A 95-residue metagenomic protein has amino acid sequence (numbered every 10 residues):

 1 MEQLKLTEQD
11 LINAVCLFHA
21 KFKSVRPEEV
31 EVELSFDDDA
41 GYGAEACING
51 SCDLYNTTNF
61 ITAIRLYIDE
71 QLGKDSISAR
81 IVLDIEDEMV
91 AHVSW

Functional and structural regions predicted by a protein language model:
M1-W95: Protein-protein interaction and targeting regions used for scaffolding, dimerization, and localization
